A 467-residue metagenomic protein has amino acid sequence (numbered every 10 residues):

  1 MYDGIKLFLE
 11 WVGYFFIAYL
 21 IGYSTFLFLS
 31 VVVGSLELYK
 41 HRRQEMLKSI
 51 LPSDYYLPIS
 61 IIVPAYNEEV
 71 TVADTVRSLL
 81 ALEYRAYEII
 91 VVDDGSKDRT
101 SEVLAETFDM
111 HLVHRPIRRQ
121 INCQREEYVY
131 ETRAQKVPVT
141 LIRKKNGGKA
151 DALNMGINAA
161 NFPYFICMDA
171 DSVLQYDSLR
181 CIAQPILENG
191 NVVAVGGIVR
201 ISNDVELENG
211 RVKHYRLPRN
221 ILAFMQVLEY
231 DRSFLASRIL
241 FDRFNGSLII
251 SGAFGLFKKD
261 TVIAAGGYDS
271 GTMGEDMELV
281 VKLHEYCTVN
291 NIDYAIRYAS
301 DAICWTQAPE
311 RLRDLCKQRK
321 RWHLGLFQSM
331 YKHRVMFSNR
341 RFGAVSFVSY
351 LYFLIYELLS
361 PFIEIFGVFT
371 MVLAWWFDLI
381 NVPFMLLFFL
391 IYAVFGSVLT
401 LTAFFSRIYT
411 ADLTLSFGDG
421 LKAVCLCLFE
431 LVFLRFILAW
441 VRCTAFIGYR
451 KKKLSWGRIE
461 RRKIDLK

Functional and structural regions predicted by a protein language model:
M1-Y55, R238, T370, T402-S406 (+2 more regions): N-terminal membrane-anchoring/stem segments of glycan-assembly enzymes
S30-A86, E102-V103: N-terminal signal-anchor transmembrane helix
L51, S349-R450: Membrane-embedded multi-pass helical conduit in multi-pass membrane proteins, especially envelope-biosynthetic
L57-S60, E88, I263, E278: Cell-envelope/extracellular polymer assembly enzymes that use nucleotide-activated donors
R77-I142: Acidic donor-binding segment of Leloir-type glycosyltransferases
D94, L153, D169-V173, G271: The conserved acidic donor/metal-binding loop of glycosyltransferases
V113-V137, L141, K145-N154, N158 (+5 more regions): Long helical/loop segments within the catalytic core of UDP-sugar-dependent glycosyltransferases, especially the large
F165: Short aromatic/hydrophobic "clamp" motif used to bind/position activated sugar donors
